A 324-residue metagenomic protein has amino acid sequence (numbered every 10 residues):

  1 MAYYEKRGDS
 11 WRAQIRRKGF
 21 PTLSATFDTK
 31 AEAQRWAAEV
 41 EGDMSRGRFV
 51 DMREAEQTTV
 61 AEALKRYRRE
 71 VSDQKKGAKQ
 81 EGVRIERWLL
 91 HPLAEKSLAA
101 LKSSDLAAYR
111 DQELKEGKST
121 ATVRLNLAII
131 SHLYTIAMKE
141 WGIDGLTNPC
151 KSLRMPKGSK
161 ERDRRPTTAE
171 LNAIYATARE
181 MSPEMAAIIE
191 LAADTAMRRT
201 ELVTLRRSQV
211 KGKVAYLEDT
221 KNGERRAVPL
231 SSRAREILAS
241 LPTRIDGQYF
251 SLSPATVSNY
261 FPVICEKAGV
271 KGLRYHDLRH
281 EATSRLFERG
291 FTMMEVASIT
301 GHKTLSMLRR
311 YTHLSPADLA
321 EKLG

Functional and structural regions predicted by a protein language model:
M1-D28: Short, Arg/Lys-rich segments that mark the N-terminal edge of DNA/RNA- and chromatin-recognition modules
Y3, L23-D28, E56, K65-G145 (+4 more regions): N-terminal core-binding DNA-recognition domain of tyrosine site-specific recombinases/integrases
R7, T120, R124-N126, K139 (+4 more regions): Basic, Lys/Arg- and aromatic-enriched nucleic-acid-binding interface segment
R16-K18, M155-R164, A178-S182, T195 (+3 more regions): Basic, Lys/Arg-rich DNA-contacting stretches centered on the C-terminal catalytic core of tyrosine recombinase systems
D28-S45: A short, charged, amphipathic alpha-helix used as a generic interaction element across diverse proteins
L133, P229-K271: Active-site/catalytic core of tyrosine-dependent DNA strand-transfer enzymes
K139, A187-E190, D194-E201, V263 (+4 more regions): C-terminal catalytic core of tyrosine-transesterase DNA break-rejoin enzymes
R165, D219-G223, R233-R235, A255 (+2 more regions): Catalytic-site neighborhood detector that most strongly recognizes the C-terminal catalytic loop/helix of tyrosine
